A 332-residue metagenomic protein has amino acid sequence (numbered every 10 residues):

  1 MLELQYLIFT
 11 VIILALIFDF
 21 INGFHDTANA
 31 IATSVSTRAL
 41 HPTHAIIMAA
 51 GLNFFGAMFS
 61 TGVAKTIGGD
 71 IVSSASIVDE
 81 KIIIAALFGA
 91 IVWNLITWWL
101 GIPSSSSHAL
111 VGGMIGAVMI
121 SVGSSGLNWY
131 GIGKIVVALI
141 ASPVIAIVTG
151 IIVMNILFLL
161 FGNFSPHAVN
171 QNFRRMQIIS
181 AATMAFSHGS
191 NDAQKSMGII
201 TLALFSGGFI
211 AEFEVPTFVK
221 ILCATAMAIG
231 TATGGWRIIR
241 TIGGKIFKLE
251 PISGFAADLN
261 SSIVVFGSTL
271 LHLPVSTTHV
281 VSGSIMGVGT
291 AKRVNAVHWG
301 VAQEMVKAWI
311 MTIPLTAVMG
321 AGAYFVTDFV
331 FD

Functional and structural regions predicted by a protein language model:
M1-D332: Multi-pass alpha-helical transmembrane bundle typical of ion/small-solute transporters and intramembrane aspartyl
